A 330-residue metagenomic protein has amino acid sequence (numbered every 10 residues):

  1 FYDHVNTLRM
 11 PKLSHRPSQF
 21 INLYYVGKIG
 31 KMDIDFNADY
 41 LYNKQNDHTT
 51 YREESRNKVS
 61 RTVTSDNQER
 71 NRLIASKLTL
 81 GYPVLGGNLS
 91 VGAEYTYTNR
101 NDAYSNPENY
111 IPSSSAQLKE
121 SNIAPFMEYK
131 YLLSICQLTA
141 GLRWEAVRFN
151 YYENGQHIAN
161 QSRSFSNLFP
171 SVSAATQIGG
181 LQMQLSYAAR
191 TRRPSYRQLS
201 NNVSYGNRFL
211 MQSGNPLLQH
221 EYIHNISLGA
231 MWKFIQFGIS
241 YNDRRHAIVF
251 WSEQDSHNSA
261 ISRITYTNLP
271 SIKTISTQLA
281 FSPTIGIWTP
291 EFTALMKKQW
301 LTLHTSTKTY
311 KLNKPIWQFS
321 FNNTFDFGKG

Functional and structural regions predicted by a protein language model:
F1-K28, M32-I34, Y40-R72, T98-D102 (+3 more regions): Flexible loop and strand-edge segments within Gram-negative outer membrane beta-barrel domains
F1-N6, N46-N57, N101-Y110, N150-I158 (+4 more regions): Outer-membrane beta-barrel translocator domains and adjoining extracellular loop/strand segments of Gram-negative
M10-K12, R16, Q117-E120, N160-R163 (+3 more regions): Outer-membrane beta-barrel signature, preferentially recognizing the C-terminal barrel domain of Gram-negative
P17-L23, R72-L78, S121-M127, L168-A174 (+5 more regions): Hydrophobic, lipid-facing positions within transmembrane beta-strands of outer-membrane proteins
I29, Y40-N46, V84, Y95-N101 (+9 more regions): Transmembrane beta-strands of outer-membrane beta-barrel pores
G30-F36, L85-L89, S134-L138, G179-M183 (+5 more regions): Outer-envelope beta-barrel architecture signal
H48-R52, G92, E120-A159, F165-S171 (+3 more regions): Surface-exposed extracellular loop regions of Gram-negative outer-membrane beta-barrel proteins
T64, L73-K77, Q219, Q236-T324: Outer membrane beta-barrel strand-and-loop segments of large Gram-negative receptors, especially TonB-dependent
